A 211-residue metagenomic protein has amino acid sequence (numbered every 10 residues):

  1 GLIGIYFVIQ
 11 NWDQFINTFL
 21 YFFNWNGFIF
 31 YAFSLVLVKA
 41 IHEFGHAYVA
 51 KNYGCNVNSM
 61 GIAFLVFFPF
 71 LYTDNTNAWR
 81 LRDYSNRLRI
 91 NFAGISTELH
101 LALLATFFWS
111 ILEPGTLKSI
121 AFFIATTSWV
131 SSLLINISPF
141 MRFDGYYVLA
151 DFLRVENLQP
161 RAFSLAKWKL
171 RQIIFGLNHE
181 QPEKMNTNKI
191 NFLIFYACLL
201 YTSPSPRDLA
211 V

Functional and structural regions predicted by a protein language model:
G1-I29: Hydrophobic helix-coil surface modules that form long, contiguous segments used for peptide/substrate interaction
F23-K189: Membrane-embedded catalytic scaffold of the fatty acid hydroxylase/desaturase
C55, C198-L200: Solvent-exposed, charged interface segments at domain starts and junctions
L193-A197: C-terminal recognition in membrane/secretory proteostasis and scaffolding
Y201-P206: Conserved small/polar residues in nucleotide/adenosyl-binding loops
L209-V211: N-terminal low-complexity segments that are often proline-rich with Ser/Thr-Pro
